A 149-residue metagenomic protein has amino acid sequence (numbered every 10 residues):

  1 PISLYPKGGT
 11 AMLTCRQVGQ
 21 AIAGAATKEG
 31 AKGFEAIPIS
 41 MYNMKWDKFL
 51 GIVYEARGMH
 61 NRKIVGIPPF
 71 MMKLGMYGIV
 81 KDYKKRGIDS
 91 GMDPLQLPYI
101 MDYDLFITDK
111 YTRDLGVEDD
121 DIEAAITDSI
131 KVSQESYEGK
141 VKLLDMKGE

Functional and structural regions predicted by a protein language model:
P1-L13, G24-A25, G33: A conserved pocket-lining segment of Rossmann-fold NAD(P)-dependent short-chain dehydrogenase/reductase
G9-R16, I39-A56, G66-L74, D120: Substrate-binding strand-loop-helix patch in Rossmann-like NAD(P)-dependent oxidoreductase/epimerase domains
V18, I22, I39, F49 (+2 more regions): Non-catalytic, hydrophobic alpha-helical segments
I22-A26, V53, I126-S133: Hydrophobic "lid"/C-terminal helical patch of Rossmann-like NAD(P)-dependent dehydrogenase/epimerase domains
A25-A36, M59-N61: Glycine/proline-rich active-site loop of Rossmann-fold NAD(P)-dependent oxidoreductases
G51-D102, G139: Terminal hydrophobic/aromatic helix or amphipathic segment near a protein terminus
F106-E149: Amphipathic terminal alpha-helices
